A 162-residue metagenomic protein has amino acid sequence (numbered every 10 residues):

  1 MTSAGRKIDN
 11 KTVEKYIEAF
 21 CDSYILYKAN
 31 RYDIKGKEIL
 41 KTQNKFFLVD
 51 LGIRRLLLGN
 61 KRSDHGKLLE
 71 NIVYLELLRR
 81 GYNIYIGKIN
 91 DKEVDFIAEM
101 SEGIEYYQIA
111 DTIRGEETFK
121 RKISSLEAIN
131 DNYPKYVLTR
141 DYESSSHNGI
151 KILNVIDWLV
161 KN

Functional and structural regions predicted by a protein language model:
M1-I104: Accessory nucleic acid-recognition modules appended to NTPase machines
F47, Y107, Y136-L138, K151-L153: Hydrophobic/aromatic beta-strand patches that form the interior of the parallel beta-sheet core in alpha/beta enzyme
N83, P134, G149-K151: Conserved beta-strand segments of alpha/beta enzyme cores
I86, N130-T139: Short, hydrophobic beta-strand segments that form beta-sheet elements in well-ordered domains
V94-D95, G115-T118, S144-H147: Short active-site-adjacent structural elements
I104-G115, K122: Active-site ExK catalytic segment of metal-dependent nucleases
D141-N162: Domain-level recognition of nuclease-like catalytic cores that cleave nucleotide substrates
